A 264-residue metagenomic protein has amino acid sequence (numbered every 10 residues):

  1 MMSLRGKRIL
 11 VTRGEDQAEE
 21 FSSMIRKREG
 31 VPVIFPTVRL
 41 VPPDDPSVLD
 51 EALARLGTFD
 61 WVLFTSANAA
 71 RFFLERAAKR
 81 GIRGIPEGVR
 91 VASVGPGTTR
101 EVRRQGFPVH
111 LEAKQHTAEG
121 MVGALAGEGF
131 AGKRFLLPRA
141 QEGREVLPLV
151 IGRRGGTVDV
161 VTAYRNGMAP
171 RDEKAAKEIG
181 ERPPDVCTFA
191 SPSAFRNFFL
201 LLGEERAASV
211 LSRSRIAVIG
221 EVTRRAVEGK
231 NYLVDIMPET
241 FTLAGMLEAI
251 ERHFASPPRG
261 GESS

Functional and structural regions predicted by a protein language model:
M1-S264: Signature of uroporphyrinogen-III synthase
